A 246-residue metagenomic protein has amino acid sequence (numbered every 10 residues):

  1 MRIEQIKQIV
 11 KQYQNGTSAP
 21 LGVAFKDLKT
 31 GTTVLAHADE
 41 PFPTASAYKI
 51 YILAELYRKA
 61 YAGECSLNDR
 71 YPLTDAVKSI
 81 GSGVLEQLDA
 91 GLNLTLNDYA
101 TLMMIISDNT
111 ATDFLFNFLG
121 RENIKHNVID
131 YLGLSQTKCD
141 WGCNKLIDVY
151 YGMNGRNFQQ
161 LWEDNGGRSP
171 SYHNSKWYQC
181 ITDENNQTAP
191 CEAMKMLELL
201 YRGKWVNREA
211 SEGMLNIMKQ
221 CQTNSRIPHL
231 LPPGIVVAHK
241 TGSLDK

Functional and structural regions predicted by a protein language model:
M1-P43: Beta-lactamase-like hydrolase cores
T17, D113-L197, W205: Mid-domain, small-residue-enriched loop/turn segments at the edges of structured enzyme/sensor domains
G31, P43-Y71, A193: Active-site SXXK
A36-H37, T95-Y99, I106-A111, C143 (+1 more regions): Flexible glycine/proline-enriched surface loops and loop-helix/loop-strand junctions
L67-S82, L119-G120, C143-V149, I217: Acidic helix-start/capping segments at beta-turn-to-alpha-helix junctions
K78-L115, R121: Conserved catalytic neighborhood of penicillin-recognizing serine enzymes
L132, M214-T223, G234: Small-residue-rich helix-loop
S225-K246: Short, Gly/Ser/Thr-enriched beta-strand-loop segments that form substrate-interacting elements of hydrolase/peptidase
